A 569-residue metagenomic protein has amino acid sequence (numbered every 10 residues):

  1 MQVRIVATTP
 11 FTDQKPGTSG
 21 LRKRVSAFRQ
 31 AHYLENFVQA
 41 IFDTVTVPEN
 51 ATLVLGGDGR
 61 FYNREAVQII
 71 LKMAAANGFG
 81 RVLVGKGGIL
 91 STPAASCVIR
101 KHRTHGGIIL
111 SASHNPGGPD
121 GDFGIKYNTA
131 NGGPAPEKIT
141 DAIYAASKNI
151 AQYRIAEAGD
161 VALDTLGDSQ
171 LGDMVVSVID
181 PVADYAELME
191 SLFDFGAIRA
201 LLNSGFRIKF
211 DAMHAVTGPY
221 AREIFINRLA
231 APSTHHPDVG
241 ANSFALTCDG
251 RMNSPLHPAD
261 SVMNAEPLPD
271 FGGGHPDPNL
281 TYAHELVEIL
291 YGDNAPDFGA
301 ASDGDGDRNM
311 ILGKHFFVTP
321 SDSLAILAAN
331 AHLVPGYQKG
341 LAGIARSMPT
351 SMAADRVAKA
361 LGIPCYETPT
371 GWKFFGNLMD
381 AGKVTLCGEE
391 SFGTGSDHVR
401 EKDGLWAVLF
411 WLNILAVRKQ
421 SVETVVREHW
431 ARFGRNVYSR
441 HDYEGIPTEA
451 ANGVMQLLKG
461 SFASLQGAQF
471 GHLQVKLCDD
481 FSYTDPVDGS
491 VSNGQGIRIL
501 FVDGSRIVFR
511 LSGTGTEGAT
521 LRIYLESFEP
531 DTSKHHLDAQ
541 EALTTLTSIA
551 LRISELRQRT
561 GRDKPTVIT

Functional and structural regions predicted by a protein language model:
M1-V38: Positively charged, low-complexity intrinsically disordered leader regions
Q2-F11, H32, P119-G240, C248-G292: Gly/Ser/Thr-enriched, mixed-charge loops and adjacent short helices that form phosphate/oxyanion-binding elements
R24, A51-D58, K126-N128, R207-F210 (+1 more regions): Short glycine-rich or small-residue beta-strand-to-loop segments that form or flank ligand, phosphate, metal/Fe-S
V38-L53, F195-N203: Glycine-rich phosphate/diphosphate-binding loops that line cofactor/substrate pockets in enzymes
Q39, T52-G121, E223-I311: N-terminal small/polar loop signature for handling phosphorylated ligands or for N-terminal nucleophile
G117-G118, I125-G133, A145, A151 (+1 more regions): Replace "Mg2+/Mn2+-dependent" with "divalent metal-dependent
P296-F298, S302-G304, I311-K314, P335-S527 (+1 more regions): Phosphate-binding and adjacent anionic-ligand microenvironments
